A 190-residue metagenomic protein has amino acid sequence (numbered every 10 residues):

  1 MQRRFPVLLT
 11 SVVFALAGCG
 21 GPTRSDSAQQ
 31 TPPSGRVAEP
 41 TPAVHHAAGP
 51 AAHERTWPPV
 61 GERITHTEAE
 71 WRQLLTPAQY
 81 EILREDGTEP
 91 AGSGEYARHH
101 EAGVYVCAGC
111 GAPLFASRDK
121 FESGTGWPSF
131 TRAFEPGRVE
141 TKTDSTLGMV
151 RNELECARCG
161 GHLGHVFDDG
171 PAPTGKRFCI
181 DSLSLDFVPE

Functional and structural regions predicted by a protein language model:
M1-R4: Positively charged n-region of N-terminal signal peptides that target proteins for export
V7-A17: Bacterial N-terminal signal peptides
V7-L8, A28, P40, T76: General helical structural elements
C19-T23: Bacterial signal peptide processing site
S25-S27, A133: Residue-level recognition of conserved structural "scaffold" positions that shape functional pockets and channels
S27-R55, P59: Post-signal peptide N-terminal segment of mature Sec-exported envelope proteins
R63, R72-L74, A78-V106, A112-E190: A short Gly-Trp-Pro
